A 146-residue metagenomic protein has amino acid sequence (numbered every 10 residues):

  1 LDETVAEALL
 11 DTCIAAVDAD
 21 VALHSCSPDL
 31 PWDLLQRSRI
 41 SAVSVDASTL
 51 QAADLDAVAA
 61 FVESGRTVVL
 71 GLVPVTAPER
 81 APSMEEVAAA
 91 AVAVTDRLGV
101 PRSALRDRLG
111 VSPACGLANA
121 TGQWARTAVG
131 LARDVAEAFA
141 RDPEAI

Functional and structural regions predicted by a protein language model:
L1-A53: Active-site loop segments of alpha/beta catalytic cores
S38-A145: Catalytic-face loop-and-helix region of soluble metabolic enzyme cores
